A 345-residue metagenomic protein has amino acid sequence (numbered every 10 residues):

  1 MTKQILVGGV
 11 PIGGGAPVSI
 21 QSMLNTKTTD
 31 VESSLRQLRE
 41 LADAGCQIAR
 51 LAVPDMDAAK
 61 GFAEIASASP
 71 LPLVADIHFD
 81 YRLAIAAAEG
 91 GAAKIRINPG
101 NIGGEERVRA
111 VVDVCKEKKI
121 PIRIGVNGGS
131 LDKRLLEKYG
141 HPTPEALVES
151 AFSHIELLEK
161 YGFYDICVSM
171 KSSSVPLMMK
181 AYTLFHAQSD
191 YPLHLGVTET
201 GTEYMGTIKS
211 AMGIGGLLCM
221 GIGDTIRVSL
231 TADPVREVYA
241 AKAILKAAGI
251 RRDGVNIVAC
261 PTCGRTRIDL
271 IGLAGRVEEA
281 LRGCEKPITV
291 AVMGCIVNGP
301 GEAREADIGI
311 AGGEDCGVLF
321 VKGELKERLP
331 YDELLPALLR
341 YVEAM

Functional and structural regions predicted by a protein language model:
M1-M23, K116, E279: N-terminal amphipathic alpha-helix/helix-capping segment at the start of soluble metabolic enzymes
G15-S33, A52-P54, L71-F79, L135-V148 (+1 more regions): Active-site mouth loops of central-metabolism enzymes
V18-L24, A49-L51, L73-I77, I95-I97 (+6 more regions): Hydrophobic faces of well-ordered beta-strands that scaffold small-molecule active sites in alpha/beta enzyme cores
N25, D30-V31, A42-A66, R96-G104 (+1 more regions): Glycine-rich, proline-tolerant flexible connector loops at the mouths of alpha/beta enzymes
M56-I77, A110-I122, Y182-L193, V277-E279: Alpha-helix-loop-beta-strand connector modules within alpha/beta enzyme cores
S69-L71, A88-I95, K116-K119, H186-P192 (+3 more regions): Glycine-enriched alpha-helix->loop->beta-strand junction motifs that scaffold or abut catalytic
R82-R123: Hydrophobic or amphipathic alpha-helical targeting/insertion segments
N127, L135-R282: Catalytic alpha/beta core domains of metabolic enzymes, predominantly
